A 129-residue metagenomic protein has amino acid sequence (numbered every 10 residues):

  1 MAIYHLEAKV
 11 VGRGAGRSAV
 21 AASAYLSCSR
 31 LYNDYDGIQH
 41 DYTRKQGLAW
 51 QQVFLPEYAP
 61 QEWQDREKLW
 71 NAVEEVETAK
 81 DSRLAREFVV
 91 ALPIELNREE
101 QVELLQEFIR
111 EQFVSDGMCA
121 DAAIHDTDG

Functional and structural regions predicted by a protein language model:
M1-G129: N-terminal nicking endonuclease/strand-transfer module with a His-rich metal-binding environment and a catalytic Tyr
